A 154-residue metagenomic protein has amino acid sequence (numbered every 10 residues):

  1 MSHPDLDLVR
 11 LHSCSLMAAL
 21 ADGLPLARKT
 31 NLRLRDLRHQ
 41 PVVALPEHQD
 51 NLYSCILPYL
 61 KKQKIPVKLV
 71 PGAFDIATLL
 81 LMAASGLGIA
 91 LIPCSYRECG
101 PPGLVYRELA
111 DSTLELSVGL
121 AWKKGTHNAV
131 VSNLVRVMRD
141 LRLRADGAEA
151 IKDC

Functional and structural regions predicted by a protein language model:
M1, D22, C94-Y96: Short secondary-structure boundary segments
M1-L20, P58, L79, A83-L87 (+1 more regions): Short beta-strand-centered segments that line the small-molecule binding cleft or hinge of alpha/beta clamshell
H3-V42, A129-S132: Flexible hinge/capping segments at coil-to-helix
D7-R10, L26, R33-R35, Y59-K61 (+2 more regions): Short secondary-structure boundary/capping segments
P41-Q63, N128-S132, A145-I151: Secondary-structure junction motif
P66-D75: Short beta-strand-to-loop elements that line the ligand-binding cleft of bilobed periplasmic-binding protein-like
G88-P93: Paired acidic/hydrophobic, glycine-rich loop segments that form the ligand-binding mouth/hinge of periplasmic-binding
V105-G147: A late-sequence structural motif
